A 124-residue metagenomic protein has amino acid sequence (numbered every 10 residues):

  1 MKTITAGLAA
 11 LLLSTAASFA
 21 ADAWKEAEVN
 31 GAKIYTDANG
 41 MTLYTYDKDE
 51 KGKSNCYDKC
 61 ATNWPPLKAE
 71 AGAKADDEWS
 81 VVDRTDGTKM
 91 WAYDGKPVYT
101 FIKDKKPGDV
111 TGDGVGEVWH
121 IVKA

Functional and structural regions predicted by a protein language model:
M1-K2, L12: Low-complexity intrinsically disordered segments
K2-G7, F19-A124: Compact beta-sheet-dominated domain cores in extracellular/mature segments
G7-T15: Bacterial N-terminal signal peptides
